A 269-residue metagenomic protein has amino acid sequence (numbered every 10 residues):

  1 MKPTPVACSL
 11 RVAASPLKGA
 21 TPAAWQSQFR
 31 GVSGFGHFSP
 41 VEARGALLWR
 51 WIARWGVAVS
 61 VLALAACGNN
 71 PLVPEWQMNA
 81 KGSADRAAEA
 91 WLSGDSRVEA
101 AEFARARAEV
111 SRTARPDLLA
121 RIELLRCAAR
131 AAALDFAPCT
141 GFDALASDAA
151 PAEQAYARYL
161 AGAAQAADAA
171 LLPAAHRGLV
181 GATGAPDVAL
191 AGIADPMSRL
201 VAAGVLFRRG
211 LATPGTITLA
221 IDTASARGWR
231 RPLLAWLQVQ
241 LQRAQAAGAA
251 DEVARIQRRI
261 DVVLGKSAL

Functional and structural regions predicted by a protein language model:
A63-A66: C-terminal motif of bacterial Sec signal peptides marking the signal peptidase cleavage site
L72-A149: N-terminal Sec/ER secretory leader and immediately downstream segment of secreted/extracellular precursors
N79, L119, T213, L233-L234 (+1 more regions): Residues that mark the junctions of alpha-helical repeat units in TPR/alpha-solenoid scaffolds
R86, R126, V201-A202, A220 (+1 more regions): Structural register within alpha-helical repeat arrays
W91-G94, S111, R209-A212, S225 (+1 more regions): Hydrophobic/aromatic side-chain positions at a characteristic register within alpha-helices of tetratricopeptide repeats
A104-A108, A146-S147, I221-A226, Q242 (+1 more regions): Amphipathic alpha-helical segments of tetratricopeptide repeats
A152-W229: Extended amphipathic alpha-helical interaction segments
L237-L269: A cross-kingdom marker for long, charged
